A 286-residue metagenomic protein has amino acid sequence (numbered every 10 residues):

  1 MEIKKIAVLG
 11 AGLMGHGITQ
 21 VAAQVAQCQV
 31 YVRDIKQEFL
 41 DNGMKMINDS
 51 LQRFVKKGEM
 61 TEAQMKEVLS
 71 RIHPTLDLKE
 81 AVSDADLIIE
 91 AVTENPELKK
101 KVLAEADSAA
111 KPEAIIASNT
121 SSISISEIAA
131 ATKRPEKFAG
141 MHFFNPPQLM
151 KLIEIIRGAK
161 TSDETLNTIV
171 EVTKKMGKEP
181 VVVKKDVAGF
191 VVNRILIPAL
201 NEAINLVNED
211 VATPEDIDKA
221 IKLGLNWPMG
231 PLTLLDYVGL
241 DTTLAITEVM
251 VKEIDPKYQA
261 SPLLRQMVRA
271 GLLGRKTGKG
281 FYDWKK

Functional and structural regions predicted by a protein language model:
M1-R53: NAD(P)+-binding Rossmann beta1-loop-alpha1 motif at the extreme N-terminus of oxidoreductases
E2, A26-Q27, E164-N167, K174-V183 (+3 more regions): NAD(P)-dependent Rossmann-like dehydrogenase/reductase catalytic/cofactor-binding core
L13, E38-F39, R53-I115, I123: Rossmann-like NAD(P)-binding element
Y31, N193-L200: Structural/interface elements that position substrates and couple domains in central-metabolism enzymes
G43, A106, I128-A129: Hydrophobic packing residues within well-ordered alpha-helices of enzyme cores
I115-K185, F190-N193: Rossmann-fold dinucleotide-binding core
